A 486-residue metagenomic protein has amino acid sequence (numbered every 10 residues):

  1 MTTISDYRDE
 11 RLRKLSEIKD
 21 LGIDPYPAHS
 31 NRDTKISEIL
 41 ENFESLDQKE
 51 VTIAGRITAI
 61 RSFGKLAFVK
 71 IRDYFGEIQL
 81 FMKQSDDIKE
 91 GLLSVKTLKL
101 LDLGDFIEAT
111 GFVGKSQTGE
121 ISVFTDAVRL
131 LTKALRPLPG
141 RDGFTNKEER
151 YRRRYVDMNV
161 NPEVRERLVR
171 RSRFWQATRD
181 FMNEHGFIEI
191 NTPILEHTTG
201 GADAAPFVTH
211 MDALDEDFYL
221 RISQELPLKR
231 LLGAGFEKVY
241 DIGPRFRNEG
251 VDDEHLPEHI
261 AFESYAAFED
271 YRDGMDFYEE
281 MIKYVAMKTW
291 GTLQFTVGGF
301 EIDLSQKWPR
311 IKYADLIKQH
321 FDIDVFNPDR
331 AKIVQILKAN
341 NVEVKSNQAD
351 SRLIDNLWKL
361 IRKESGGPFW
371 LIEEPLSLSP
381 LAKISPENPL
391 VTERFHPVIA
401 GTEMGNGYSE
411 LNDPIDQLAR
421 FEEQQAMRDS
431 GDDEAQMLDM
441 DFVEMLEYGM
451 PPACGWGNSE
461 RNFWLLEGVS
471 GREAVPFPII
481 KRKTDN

Functional and structural regions predicted by a protein language model:
M1-N486: Class II aminoacyl-tRNA synthetase catalytic cores and aaRS-like
